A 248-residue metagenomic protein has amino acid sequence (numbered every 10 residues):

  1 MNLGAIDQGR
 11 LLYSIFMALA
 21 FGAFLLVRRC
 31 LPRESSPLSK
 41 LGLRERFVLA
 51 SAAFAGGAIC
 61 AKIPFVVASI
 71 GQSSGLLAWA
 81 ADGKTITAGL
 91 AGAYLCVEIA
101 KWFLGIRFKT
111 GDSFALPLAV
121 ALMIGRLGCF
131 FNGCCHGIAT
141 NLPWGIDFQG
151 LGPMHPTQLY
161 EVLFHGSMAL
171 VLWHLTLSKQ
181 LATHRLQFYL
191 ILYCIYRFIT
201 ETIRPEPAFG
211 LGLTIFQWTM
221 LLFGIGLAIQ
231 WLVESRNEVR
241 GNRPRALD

Functional and structural regions predicted by a protein language model:
M1-D248: Hydrophobic, membrane-interfacing alpha helices
